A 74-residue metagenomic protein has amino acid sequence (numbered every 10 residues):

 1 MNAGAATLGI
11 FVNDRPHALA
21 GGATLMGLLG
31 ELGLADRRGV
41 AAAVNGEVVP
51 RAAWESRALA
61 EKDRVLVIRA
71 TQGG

Functional and structural regions predicted by a protein language model:
M1-G73: Ubiquitin-like/PB1-type beta-grasp interaction modules and other compact soluble beta-rich domains
